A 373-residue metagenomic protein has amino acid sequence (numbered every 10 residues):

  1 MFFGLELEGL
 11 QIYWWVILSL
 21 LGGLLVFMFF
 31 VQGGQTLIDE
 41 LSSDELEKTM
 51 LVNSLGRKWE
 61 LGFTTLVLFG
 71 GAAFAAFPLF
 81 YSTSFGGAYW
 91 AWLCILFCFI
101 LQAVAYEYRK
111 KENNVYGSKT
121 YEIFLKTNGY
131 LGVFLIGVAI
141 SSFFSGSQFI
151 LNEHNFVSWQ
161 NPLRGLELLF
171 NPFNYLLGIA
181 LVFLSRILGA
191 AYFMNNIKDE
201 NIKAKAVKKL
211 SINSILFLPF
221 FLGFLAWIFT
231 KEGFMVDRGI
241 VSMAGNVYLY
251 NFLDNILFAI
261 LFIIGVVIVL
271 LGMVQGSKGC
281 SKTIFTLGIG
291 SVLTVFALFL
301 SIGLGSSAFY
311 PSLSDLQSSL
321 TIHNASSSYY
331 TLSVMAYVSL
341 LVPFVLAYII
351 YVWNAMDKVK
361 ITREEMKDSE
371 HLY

Functional and structural regions predicted by a protein language model:
M1-L61, V67-G70: N-terminal signal-anchor module of multipass membrane proteins
F2-L5, S242-N246, P311-T331: Short, membrane-exposed interhelical loops at transmembrane-helix boundaries
Q11-L20, S118-L135, A204-F217, K278-V292: Alpha-helical transmembrane segments and their helix-start/interface "positive-inside/aromatic belt" motifs in integral
V26-D39, I100-N114, I140-F156, I179-E200 (+2 more regions): Juxtamembrane interface elements at the cytosolic ends of transmembrane helices in multi-pass membrane proteins
S84-W92, L101-F183: Membrane-interface helix-loop-helix junctions at boundaries between adjacent transmembrane segments
I140-S158, A226-I240, S301-D315: Membrane-helix interface motif
R164-F217: Loop-centered beta-sheet repeat module
R164-L184, Y250-V267, S326-V345: Hydrophobic alpha-helical transmembrane segments
